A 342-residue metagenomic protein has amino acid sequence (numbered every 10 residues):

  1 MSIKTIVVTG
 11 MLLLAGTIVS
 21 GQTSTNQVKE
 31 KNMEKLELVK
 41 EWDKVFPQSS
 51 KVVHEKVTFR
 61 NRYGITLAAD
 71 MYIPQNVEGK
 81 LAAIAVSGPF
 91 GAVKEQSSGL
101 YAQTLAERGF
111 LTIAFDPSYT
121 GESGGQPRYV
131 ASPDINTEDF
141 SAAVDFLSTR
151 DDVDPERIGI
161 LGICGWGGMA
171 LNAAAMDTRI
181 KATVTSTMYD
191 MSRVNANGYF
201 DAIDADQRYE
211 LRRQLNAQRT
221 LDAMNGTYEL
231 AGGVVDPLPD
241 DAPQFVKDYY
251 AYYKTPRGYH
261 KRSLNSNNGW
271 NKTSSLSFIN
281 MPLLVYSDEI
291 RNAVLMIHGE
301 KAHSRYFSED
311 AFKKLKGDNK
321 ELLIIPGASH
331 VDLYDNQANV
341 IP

Functional and structural regions predicted by a protein language model:
N32-G79, Y334: N-terminal cap/lid segment of alpha/beta-hydrolase-fold proteins
G79-P89: Short beta-strand element of the alpha/beta-hydrolase
G91-Q103, P117, S308: The serine-hydrolase catalytic nucleophile loop
T104-G124: Conserved alpha/beta-hydrolase
V130-D151: Alpha/beta-hydrolase active-site loop
L171-Y252: Alpha/beta-hydrolase-fold enzymes
I290, M296-H298: Short beta-strand/loop motif that positions the catalytic acidic residue of the alpha/beta-hydrolase fold
A328-I341: Catalytic histidine-centered segment of alpha/beta-hydrolase-like enzymes
